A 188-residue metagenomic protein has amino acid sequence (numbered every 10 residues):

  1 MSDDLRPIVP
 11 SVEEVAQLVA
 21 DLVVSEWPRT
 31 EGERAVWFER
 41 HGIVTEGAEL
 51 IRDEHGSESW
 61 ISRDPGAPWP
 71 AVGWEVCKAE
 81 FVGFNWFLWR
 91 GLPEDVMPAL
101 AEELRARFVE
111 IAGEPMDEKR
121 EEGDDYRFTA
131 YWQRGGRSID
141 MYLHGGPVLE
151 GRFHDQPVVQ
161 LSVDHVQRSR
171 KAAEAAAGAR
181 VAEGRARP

Functional and structural regions predicted by a protein language model:
M1-Y126, I139, G146-P188: Short helix/turn-capping signatures at newly exposed starts of structured segments
Y131-R137: Active-site beta-strand termini and strand-to-loop segments that position acidic
